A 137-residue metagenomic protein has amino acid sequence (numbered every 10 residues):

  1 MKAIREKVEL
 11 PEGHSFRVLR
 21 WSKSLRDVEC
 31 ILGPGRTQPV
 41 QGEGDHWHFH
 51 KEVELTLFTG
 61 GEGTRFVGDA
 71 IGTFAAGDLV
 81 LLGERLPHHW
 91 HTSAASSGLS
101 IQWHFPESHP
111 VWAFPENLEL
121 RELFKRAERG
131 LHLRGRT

Functional and structural regions predicted by a protein language model:
M1-F66, G72: Generic protein-terminus/edge-of-domain signal
K2-S24, G83-T137: A hydrophobic/aromatic-rich effector-binding and dimerization subdomain of bacterial HTH-type transcriptional regulators
V53, D78, H88: Residue-level detector of short, conserved catalytic/binding motifs and their immediate flanks
T56, V80, I101: Conserved GNAT-family N-acetyltransferase fold
G61-G63, G77, R85, G98: Glycine-centered flexibility sites
G68-A70, T92-S93: Surface loops and adjacent helix of pleckstrin homology
D69-G83: Short acidic-glycine-tyrosine-enriched beta hairpin
